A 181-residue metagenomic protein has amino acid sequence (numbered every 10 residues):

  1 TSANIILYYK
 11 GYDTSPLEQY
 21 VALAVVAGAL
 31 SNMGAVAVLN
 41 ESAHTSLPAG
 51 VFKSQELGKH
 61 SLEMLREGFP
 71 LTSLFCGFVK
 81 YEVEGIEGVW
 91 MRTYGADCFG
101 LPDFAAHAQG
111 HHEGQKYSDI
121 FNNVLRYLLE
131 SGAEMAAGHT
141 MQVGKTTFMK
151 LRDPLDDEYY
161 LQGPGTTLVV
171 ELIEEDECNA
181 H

Functional and structural regions predicted by a protein language model:
T1-C76: Internal, hydrophobic cores of structured domains that mediate oligomerization or house catalytic pockets within large
A43-H181: Aromatic/basic-lined ligand-recognition segments that form π-stacking hydrophobic pockets flanked by Lys/Arg to engage
